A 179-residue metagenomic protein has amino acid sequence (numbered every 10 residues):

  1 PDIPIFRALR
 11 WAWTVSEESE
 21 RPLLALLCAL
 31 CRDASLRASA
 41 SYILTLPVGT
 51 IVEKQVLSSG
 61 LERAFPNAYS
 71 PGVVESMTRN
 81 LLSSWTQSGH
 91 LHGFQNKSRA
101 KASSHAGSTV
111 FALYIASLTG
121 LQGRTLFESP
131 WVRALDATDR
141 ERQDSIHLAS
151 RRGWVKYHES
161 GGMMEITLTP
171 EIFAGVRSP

Functional and structural regions predicted by a protein language model:
P1-I43, P47, V52: Eukaryotic partner-binding/assembly regions in large regulatory complexes
R10-S19, A100-A137, E171-P179: Short, amphipathic alpha-helical interaction segments positioned at domain boundaries
A29-L36, V56, S104-H105, L121: Helix-boundary capping/turn motifs
G49-E53, S70-E75, L91-S103: Short acidic alpha-helical/loop segments enriched in Asp/Glu that coordinate divalent cations
V52-N67, P130: DNA-recognition alpha helix
Y69-Q87, D136-L148: Short amphipathic alpha-helical interaction segments
T86-N96, R151-E159: A short, conserved structural fragment
D144-P179: Eukaryotic acidic, Ser/Thr-rich intrinsically disordered low-complexity regions
